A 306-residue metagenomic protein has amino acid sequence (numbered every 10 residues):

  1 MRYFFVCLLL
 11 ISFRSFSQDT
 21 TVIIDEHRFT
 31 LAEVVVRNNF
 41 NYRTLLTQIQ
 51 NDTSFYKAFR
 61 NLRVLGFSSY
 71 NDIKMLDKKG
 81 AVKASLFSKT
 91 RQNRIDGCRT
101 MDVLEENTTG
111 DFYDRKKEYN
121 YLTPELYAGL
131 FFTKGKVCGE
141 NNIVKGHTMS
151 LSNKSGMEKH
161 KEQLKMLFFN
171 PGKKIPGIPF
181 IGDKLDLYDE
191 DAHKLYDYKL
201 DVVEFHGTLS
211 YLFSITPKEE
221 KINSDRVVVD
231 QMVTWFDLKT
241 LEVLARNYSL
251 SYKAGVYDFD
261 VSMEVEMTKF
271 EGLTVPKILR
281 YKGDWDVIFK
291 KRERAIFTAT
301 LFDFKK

Functional and structural regions predicted by a protein language model:
M1-I23, L31: Bacterial Sec-dependent N-terminal signal peptides
S12-F13, L164, Q231, F236: Generic secretory/membrane-interface signal
I23-S210, S214-D225, R292-K306: Structured extracytoplasmic
L185-D189, T208-K306: Gly/Pro-enriched, hydrophobic low-complexity segments that function as extracytoplasmic propeptides/linkers
